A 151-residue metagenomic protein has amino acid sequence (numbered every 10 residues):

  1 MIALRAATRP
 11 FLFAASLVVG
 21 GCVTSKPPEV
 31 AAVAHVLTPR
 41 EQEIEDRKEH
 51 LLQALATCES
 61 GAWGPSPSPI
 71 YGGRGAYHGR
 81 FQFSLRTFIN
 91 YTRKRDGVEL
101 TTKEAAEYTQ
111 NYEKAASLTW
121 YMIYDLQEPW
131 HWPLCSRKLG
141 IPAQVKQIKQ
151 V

Functional and structural regions predicted by a protein language model:
M1-F11: Bacterial N-terminal signal peptides that target proteins for export
G20-G21: C-terminal motif of bacterial Sec signal peptides marking the signal peptidase cleavage site
K26-T38: Short, low-complexity, disordered segments immediately C-terminal to signal peptides in bacterial exported proteins
P28-V30, Q42-D46, H50-L51, G72-G73: Post-signal-peptide N-terminal segment of Sec-exported extracytoplasmic proteins
E45-P69, A116-M122: Short, functionally critical alpha-helical segments immediately adjacent to catalytic or ligand/cofactor-binding
A54-G61, L85-K94: Glycine-rich, acidic and aromatic/proline-enriched surface loops and short helix-turn segments that act as binding
A76-H78, T87, T92-V151: Catalytic and binding regions of secreted/periplasmic enzymes and modules that target cell-wall glycans
F81-Q82: Short glycine- and hydrophobic/aromatic-rich loop-to-beta-strand nucleating segment in the catalytic cores
